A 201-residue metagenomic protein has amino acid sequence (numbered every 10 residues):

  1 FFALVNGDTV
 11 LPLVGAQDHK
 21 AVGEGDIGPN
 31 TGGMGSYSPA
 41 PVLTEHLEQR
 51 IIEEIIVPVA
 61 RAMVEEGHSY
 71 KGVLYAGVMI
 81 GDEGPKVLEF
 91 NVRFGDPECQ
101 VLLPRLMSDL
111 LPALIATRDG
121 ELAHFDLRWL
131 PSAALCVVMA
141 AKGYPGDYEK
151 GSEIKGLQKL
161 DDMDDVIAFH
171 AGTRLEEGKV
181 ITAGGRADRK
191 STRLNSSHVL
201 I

Functional and structural regions predicted by a protein language model:
F1-C99: Internal nucleotide-binding/catalytic subdomain
G25, L175-G178: Short pre-catalytic strand/loop immediately N-terminal to key active-site residues, enriched for Gly-Thr
G32, V137, L200: Residue-level signal for inorganic ion chemistry
S36-P39, V138, R186-R193: Short, well-ordered beta-strand elements within core beta-sheets of diverse protein domains
R50-L74, N91-D165, E176: Active-site "cap" helix and flanking loop/linker of ATP-utilizing ligase/carboxylase catalytic domains
A171: Catalytic core of tubulin tyrosine ligase-like
V180-G185: Short, flexible turn/loop "capping" segments at secondary-structure junctions
L194-I201: Single conserved hydrophobic/aromatic residue that forms the stacking wall/gate of nucleotide- or nucleobase-binding
